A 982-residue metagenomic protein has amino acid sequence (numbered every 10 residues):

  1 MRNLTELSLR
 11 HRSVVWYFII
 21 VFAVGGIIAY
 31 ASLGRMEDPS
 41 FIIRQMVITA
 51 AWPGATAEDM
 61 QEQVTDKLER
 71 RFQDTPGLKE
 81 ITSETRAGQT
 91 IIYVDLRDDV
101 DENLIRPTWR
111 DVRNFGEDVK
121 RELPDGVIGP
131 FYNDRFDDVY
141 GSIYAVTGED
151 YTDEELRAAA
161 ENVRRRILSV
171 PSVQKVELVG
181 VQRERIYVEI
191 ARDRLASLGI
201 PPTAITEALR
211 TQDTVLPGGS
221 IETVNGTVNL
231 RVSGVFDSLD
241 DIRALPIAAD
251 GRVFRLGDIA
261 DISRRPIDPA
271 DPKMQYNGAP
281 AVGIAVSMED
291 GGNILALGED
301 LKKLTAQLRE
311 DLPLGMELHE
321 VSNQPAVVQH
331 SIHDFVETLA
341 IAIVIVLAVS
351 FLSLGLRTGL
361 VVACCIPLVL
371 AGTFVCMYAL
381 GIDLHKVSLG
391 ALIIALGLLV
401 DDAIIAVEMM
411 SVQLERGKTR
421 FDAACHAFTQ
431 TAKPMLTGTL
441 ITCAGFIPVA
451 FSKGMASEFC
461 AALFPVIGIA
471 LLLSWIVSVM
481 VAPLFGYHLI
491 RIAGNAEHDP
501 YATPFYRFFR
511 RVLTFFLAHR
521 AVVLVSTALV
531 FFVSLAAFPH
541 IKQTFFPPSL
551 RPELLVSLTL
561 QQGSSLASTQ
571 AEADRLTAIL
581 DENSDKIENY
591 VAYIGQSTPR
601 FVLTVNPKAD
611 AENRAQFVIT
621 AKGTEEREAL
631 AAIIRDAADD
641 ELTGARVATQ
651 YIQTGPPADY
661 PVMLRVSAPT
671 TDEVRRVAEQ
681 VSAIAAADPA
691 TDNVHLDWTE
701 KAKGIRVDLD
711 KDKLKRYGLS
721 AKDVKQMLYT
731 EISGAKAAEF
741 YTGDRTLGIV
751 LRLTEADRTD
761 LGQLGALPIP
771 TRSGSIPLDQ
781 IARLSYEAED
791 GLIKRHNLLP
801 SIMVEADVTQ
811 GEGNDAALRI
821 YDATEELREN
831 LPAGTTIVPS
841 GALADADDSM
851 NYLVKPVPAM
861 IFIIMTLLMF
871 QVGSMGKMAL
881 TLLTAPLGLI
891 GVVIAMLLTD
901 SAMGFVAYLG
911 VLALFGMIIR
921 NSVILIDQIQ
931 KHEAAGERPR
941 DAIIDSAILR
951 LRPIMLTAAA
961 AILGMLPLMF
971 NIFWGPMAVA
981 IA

Functional and structural regions predicted by a protein language model:
M1-R35, T431, E497-F546, I587: Signature of alpha-helical transmembrane segments and their immediate interfacial
T5, A23, D59-R135, D193-T214 (+3 more regions): Solvent-exposed, membrane-proximal periplasmic/extracellular interface segments of envelope transport and secretion
L7, W16, T49, R166-V344 (+8 more regions): Extracytoplasmic/periplasmic membrane-proximal domains and adjacent transmembrane bundles of envelope biogenesis
S13, V21-A55, E117-G126, Y378 (+5 more regions): Transmembrane helices with small-residue packing motifs
G26-S32, E317, V344-S411, I864-R950 (+2 more regions): Hydrophobic transmembrane alpha-helices and their membrane-interface caps in long multi-pass transport proteins
R35-M46, S83-Q89, G126-E149, E177-R183 (+11 more regions): Flexible hinge/switch segments at interdomain interfaces of large molecular machines
V321, V328, I332, V407 (+4 more regions): Helix-loop junctions and hydrophobic alpha-helical segments within the transmembrane domains of large membrane
L396-M410, T431-F451, E458-E497, F617 (+4 more regions): Transmembrane alpha-helices and their membrane-interface boundaries in multi-pass membrane transporters and channels
